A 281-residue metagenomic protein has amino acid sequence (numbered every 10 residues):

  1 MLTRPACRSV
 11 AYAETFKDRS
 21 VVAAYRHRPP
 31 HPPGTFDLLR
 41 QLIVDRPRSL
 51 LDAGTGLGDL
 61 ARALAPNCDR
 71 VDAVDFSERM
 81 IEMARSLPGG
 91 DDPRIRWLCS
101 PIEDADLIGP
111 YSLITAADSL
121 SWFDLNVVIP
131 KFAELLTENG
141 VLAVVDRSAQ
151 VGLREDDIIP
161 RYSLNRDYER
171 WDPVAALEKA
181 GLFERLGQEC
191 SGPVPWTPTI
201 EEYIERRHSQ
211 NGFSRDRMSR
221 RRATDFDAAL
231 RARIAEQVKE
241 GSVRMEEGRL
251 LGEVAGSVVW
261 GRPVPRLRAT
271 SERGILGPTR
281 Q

Functional and structural regions predicted by a protein language model:
L2-D45: Conserved class I S-adenosyl-L-methionine
R48, D69, S112: Conserved acidic residues
L51, L57-D104: Class I SAM-dependent methyltransferase SAM/SAH-binding core
D106-I114: A short acidic, Gly/Pro-enriched loop at the edge of an enzyme's catalytic core that lines a small-molecule cofactor
L113-A117, L125: A short beta-strand submotif of the Rossmann-like class I SAM-dependent methyltransferase core that lines
F123-F132: A short, conserved alpha-helix within the catalytic core of class I
A133-I200: Conserved catalytic/acceptor-binding region of the Class I
A176, A180-Q281: Conserved Class I S-adenosyl-L-methionine
